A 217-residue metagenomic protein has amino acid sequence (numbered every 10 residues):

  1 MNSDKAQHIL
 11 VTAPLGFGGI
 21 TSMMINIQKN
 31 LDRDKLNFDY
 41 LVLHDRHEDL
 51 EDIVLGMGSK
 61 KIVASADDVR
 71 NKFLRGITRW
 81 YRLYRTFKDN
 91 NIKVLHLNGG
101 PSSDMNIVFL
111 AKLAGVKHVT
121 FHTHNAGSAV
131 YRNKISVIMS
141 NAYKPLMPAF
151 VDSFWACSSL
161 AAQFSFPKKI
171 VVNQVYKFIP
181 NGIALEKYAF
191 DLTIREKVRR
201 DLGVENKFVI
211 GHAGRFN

Functional and structural regions predicted by a protein language model:
Q7-L10, V204-N217: Conserved donor-binding/catalytic core segment of Leloir-type glycosyltransferases
L10-G18, Q28-R75: N-terminal strand-loop element at the rim of the active site of nucleotide-sugar-dependent glycosyltransferases
A13-P14, A66, N98-G100, T123-A126 (+1 more regions): Histidine-centered beta-alpha loop that forms part of the nucleotide-sugar donor binding/catalytic region in diverse
G58-R82, V94-L97, S128-I135: A short, charged, and often flexible helix/loop element on the N-terminal side of the glycosyltransferase catalytic
L74-Y81, H118-F121, G127-F150, Q163-I170 (+1 more regions): Nucleotide-sugar donor phosphate/pyrophosphate-binding loop at the beta->alpha transition of glycosyltransferases
V94-V116, T123, G127: An aromatic- and histidine-rich active-site surface loop
A149-A189: A short, active-site helix/loop in glycosyltransferases that binds the activated sugar's phosphate group
A189-V204: A short helix/loop element that forms part of the nucleotide-sugar donor recognition site in Leloir-type
